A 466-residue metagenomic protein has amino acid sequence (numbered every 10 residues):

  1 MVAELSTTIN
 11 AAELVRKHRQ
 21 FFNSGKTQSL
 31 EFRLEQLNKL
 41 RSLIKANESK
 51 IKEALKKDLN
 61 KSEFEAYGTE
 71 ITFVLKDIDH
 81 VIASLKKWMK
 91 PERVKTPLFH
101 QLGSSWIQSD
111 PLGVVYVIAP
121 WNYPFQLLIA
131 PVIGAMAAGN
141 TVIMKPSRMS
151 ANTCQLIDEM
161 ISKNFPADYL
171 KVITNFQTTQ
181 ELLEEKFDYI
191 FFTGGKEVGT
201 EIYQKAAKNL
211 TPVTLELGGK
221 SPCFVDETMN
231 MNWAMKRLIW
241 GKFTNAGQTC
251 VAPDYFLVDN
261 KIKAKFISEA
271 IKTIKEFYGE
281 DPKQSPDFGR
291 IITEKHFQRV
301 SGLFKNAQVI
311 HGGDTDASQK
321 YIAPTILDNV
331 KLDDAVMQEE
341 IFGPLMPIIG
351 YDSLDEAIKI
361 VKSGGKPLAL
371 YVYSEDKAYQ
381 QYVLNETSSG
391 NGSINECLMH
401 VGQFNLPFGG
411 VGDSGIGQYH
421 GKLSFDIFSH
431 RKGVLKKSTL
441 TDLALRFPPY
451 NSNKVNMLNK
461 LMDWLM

Functional and structural regions predicted by a protein language model:
M1-W106: N-terminal Rossmann-like NAD(P)+-binding subdomain of aldehyde/semialdehyde dehydrogenases
V2-L5, Q28-S29, K275, I322-M466: Conserved C-terminal structural/oligomerization subdomain of aldehyde/semialdehyde dehydrogenase
A3-L5, F165, V198-L332, I394 (+2 more regions): ALDH superfamily catalytic-core signature
A11, L30, E48, T179 (+4 more regions): Residues at or immediately preceding the N-termini of alpha-helices
Q20-K26, V117, C223-V225, Y255-N260 (+4 more regions): Short, well-ordered beta-strand elements within core beta-sheets of diverse protein domains
K26, R41-I44, E48, L59 (+13 more regions): Structural signal for hydrophobic packing residues in well-ordered secondary-structure cores of soluble enzyme domains
R33, I78, G139, L170 (+8 more regions): Residue-level signal for inorganic ion chemistry
L98-W233: Rossmann-like NAD(P) dinucleotide-binding subdomain of oxidoreductase/dehydrogenase enzymes
